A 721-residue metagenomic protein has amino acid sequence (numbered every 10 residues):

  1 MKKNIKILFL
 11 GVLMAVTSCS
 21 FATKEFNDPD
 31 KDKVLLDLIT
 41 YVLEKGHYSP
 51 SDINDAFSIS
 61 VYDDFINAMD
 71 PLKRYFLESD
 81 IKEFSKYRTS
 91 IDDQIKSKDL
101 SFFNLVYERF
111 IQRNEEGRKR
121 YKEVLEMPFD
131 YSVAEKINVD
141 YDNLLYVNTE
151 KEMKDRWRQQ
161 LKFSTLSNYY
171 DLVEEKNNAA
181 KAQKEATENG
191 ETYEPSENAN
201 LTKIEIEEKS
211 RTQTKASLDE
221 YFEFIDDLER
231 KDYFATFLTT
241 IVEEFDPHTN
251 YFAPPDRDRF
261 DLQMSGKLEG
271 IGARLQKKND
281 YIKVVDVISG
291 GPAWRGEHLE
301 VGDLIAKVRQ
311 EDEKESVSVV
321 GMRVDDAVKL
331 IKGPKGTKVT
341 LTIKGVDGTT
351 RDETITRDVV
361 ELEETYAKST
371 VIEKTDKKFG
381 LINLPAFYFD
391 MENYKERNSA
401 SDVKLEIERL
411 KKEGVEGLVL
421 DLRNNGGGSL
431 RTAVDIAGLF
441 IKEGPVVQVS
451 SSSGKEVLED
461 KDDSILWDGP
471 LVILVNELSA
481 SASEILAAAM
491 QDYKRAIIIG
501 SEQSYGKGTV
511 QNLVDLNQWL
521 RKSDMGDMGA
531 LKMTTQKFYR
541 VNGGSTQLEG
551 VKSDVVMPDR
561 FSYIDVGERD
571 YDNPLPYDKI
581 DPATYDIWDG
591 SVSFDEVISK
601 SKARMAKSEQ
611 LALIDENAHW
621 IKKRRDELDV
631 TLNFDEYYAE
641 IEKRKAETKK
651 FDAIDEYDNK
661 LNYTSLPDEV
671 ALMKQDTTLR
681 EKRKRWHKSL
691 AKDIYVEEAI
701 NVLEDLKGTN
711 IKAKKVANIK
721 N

Functional and structural regions predicted by a protein language model:
M1-F9: Bacterial N-terminal signal peptides that target proteins for export
F9-S18: Bacterial N-terminal signal peptides
F21-T23, N27-D28, E44-N54, S58 (+8 more regions): Cleft-lining beta-strand/loop regions that shape enzyme active-site pockets
K33-L36, T40, N54-I66, I81 (+24 more regions): Extracytoplasmic/secreted envelope proteins and their assembly/folding machinery, especially bacterial periplasmic
I53-I59, I66-Y141, F222-K277, K338-T340 (+3 more regions): Extended, small/polar residue-biased N-terminal targeting/export presequences and adjacent propeptide/linker tracts
N67-A68, T89, V106-K119, M127-D171 (+3 more regions): PDZ/PDZ-like domain segments forming the peptide/carboxylate-binding groove, activating on the N-terminal beta-strands
V139, N143, Q159, F163 (+3 more regions): Conserved functional hotspot residues or short segments at active or partner-binding sites across diverse domains
A482, K494, I499-V566: Polar, glycine-rich mid-to-C-terminal structural blocks that act as macromolecule-binding/assembly scaffolds
